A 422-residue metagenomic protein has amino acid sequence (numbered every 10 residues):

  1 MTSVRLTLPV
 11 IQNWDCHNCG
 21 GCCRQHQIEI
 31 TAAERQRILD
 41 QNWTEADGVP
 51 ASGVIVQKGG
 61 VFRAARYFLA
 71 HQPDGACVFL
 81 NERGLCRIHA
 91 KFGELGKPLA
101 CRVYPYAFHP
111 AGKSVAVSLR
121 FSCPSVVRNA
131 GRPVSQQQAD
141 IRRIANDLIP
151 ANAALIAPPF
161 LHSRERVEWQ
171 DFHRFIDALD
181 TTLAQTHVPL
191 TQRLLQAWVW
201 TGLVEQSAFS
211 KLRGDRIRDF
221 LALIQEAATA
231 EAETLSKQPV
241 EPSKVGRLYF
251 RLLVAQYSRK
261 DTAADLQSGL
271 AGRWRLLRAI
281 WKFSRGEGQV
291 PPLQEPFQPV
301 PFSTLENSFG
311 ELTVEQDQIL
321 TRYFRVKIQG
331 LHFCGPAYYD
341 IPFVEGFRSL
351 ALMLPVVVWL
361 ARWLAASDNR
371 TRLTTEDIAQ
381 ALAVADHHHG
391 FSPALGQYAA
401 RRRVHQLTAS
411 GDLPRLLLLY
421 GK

Functional and structural regions predicted by a protein language model:
M1-R5, V61-F62: Short Cys/His-rich Zn2+-coordinating modules
T7, I11, H89-G93, A111 (+3 more regions): Conserved aromatic-histidine-acidic binding/catalytic patches
P9-R63: Polybasic, low-complexity association/targeting segments
Q12-I28, Q72-Y106, S118-R128: Local cysteine-cluster metal-coordination motifs and their immediate loop/turn environment, predominantly Fe-S cluster
H26-I30, N42, A46, G84 (+4 more regions): A generic secondary-structure signal for well-formed alpha-helical elements
V49-F79, R83: Gly/Pro-rich turn-and-neighbor structural signature
F92-Q192: Internal, well-ordered alpha/beta segment that forms a basic, Gly-enriched binding/recognition surface
A184-K422: Hydrophobic, aromatic-lined core segments that form the binding pocket/scaffold for planar heteroaromatic ligands
